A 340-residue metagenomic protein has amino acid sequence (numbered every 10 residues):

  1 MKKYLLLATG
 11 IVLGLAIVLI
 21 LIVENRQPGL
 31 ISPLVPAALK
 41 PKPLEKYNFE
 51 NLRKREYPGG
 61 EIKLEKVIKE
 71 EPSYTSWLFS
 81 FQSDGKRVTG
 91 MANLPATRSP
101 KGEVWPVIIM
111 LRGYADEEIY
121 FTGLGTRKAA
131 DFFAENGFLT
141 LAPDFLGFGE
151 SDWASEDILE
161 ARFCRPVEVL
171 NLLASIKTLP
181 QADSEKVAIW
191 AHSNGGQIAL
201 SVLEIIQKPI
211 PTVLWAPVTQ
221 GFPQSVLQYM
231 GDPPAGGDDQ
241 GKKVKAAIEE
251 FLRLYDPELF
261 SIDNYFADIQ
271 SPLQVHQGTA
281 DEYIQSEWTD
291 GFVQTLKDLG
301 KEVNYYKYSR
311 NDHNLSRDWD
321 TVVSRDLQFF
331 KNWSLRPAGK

Functional and structural regions predicted by a protein language model:
R55-G102: N-terminal cap/lid segment of alpha/beta-hydrolase-fold proteins
S99-W105, M110-D152, G221-F222: Short substrate-entry loop that stabilizes the transition state in hydrolases
L159-P180: Alpha/beta-hydrolase active-site loop
A182-H192: Alpha/beta-hydrolase fold nucleophile elbow
L200-F251: Hydrolase active-site cap/lid region
I269, V275-Q277, D281: Short beta-strand/loop motif that positions the catalytic acidic residue of the alpha/beta-hydrolase fold
E282-W288: Conserved alpha/beta-hydrolase "acid-adjacent" motif
D290, L299-K340: C-terminal catalytic histidine-bearing segment of alpha/beta-hydrolase fold enzymes
